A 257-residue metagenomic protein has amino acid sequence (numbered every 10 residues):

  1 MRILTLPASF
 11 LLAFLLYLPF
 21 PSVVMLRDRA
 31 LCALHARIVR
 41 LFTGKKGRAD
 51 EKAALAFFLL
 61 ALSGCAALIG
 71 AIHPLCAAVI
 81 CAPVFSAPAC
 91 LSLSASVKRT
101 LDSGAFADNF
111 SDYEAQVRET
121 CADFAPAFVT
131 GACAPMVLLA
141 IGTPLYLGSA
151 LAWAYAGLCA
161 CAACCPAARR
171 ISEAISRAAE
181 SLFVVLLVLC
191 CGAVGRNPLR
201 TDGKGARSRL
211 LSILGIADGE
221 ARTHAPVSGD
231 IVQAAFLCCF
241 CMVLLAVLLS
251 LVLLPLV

Functional and structural regions predicted by a protein language model:
M1-V257: Hydrophobic N-terminal alpha-helices or hydrophobic patches in metabolic proteins across all domains of life
